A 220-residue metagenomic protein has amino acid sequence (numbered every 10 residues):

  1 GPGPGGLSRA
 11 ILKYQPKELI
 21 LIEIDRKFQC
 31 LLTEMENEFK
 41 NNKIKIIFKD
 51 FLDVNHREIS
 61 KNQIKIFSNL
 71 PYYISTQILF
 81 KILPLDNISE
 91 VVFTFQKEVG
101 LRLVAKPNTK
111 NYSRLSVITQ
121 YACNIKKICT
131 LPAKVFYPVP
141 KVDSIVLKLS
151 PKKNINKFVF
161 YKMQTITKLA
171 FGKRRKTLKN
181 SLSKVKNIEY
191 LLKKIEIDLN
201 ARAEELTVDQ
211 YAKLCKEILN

Functional and structural regions predicted by a protein language model:
G1-Y161, T165, L169, K213: Catalytic cores of RNA-modifying enzymes
V135, S144-P151, I155-Y190, I195-D209 (+1 more regions): An accessory alpha-helical subdomain
E217-N220: Generic C-terminal helix-cap and adjacent flexible tail
